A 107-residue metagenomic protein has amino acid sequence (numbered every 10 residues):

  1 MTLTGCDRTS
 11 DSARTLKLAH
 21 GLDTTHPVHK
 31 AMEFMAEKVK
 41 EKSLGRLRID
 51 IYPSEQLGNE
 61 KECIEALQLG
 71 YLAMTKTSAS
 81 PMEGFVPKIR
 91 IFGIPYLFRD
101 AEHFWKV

Functional and structural regions predicted by a protein language model:
M1-T15: Short, low-complexity disordered leader/linker segments with a strong preference for bacterial N-terminal type II
T15-L22, E102-K106: N-terminal-biased segments
K17-A19, D50, T75: Short, well-ordered beta-strand segments
K17-E33, S54-G58: Extracytoplasmic "Venus flytrap"
T25-D50: Short, polar/charged alpha-helical segment
A36-E37, Q68, S78-V107: Contiguous mixed-secondary-structure segments that line small-molecule binding/active-site clefts of soluble domains
L44-L47, C63-T77: Alpha-to-beta junction loops
R46-E60: Early extracytoplasmic/lumenal segment of secretory-pathway proteins
